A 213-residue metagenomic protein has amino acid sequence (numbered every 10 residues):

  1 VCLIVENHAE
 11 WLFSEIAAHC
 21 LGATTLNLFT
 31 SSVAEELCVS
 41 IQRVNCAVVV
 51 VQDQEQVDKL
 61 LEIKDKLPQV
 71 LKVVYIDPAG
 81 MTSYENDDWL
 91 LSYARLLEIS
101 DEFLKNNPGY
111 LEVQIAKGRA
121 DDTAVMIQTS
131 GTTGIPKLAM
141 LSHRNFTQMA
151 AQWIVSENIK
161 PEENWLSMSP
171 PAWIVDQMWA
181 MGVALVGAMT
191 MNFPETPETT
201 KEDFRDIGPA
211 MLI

Functional and structural regions predicted by a protein language model:
V1, A18, V49, T123 (+3 more regions): Conserved S/T- and glycine-rich ATP-binding loop of Class I adenylate-forming
V1-S32, M168: Conserved AMP-binding/adenylate-forming
V5-N7, Q52-D53, D77, D122: Helix N-cap/beta->alpha junction signal
E10, S32-E36, Q56, T147 (+1 more regions): Short acidic loop-to-helix transition motifs that present clustered carboxylates
E15-L21, R43, G182-V186: Short hydrophobic alpha-helices that are characteristic scaffold elements of the AMP-binding
C20-I99, V113: Structural core segment of the AMP-binding/adenylate-forming
Y75, L91-Q128, I135, N158-N164: Conserved pre-ATP/AMP-binding loop-to-beta segment of ANL
T147-S167, P171-I213: Conserved AMP-binding/adenylation subdomain of ANL enzymes
